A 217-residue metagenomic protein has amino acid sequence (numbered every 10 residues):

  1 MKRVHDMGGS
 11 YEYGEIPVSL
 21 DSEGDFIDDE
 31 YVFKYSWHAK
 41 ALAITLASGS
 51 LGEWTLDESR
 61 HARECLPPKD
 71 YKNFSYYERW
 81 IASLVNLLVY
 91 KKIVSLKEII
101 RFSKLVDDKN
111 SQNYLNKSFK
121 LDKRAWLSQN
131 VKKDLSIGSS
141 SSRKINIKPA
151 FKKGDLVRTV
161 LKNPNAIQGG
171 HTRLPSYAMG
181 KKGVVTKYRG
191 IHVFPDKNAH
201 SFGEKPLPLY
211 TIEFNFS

Functional and structural regions predicted by a protein language model:
M1-Q129: Long, polar/Ser/Thr-enriched low-complexity segments that form simple helices or flexible linkers at protein ends
Y13-T45, L87-L88, D134-K153, V160-S217: Basic/aromatic-rich interaction segments and small domains that mediate binding to polyanionic partners
E98, T159-V160: A charged, amphipathic interaction segment
F119-N130, K148-R158: Short N-terminal helix-initiation segments at or just after the protein's N-terminus
